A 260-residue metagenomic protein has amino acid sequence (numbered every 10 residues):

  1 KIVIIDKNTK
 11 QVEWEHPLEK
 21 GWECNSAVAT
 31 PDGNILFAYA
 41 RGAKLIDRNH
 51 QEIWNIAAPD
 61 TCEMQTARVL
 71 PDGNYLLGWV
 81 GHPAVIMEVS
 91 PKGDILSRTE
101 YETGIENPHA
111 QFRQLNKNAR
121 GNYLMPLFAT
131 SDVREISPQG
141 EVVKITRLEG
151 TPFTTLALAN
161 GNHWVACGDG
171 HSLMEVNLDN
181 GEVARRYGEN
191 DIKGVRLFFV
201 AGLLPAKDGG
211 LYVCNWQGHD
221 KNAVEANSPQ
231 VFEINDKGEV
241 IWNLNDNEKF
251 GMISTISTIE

Functional and structural regions predicted by a protein language model:
K1-E260: Histidine-/acidic-rich catalytic cores in large beta-rich domains
